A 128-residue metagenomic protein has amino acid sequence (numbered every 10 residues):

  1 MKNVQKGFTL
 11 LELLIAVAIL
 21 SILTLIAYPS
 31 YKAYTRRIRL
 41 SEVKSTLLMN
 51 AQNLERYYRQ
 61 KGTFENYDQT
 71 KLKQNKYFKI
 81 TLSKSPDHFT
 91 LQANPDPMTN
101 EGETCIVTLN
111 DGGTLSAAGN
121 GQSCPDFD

Functional and structural regions predicted by a protein language model:
M1-Y31: N-terminal single-pass transmembrane signal-anchor helix
N3-Q5, A33, R37, R56 (+1 more regions): Conserved amphipathic alpha-helical interaction elements at protein-protein interfaces in regulatory, energy-coupling
V17, S21, S30-L48: Aliphatic-rich helix starts adjacent to a transmembrane/signal segment
L25, R37, E101-E103: Non-catalytic, surface-exposed connector residues within folded enzymatic/regulatory domains
V43-K61: N-terminal alpha-helical signal peptides/signal-anchor transmembrane segments
R59-D128: Periplasmic/extracellular, small/polar-rich flexible segments of pilin-like filament-forming proteins
